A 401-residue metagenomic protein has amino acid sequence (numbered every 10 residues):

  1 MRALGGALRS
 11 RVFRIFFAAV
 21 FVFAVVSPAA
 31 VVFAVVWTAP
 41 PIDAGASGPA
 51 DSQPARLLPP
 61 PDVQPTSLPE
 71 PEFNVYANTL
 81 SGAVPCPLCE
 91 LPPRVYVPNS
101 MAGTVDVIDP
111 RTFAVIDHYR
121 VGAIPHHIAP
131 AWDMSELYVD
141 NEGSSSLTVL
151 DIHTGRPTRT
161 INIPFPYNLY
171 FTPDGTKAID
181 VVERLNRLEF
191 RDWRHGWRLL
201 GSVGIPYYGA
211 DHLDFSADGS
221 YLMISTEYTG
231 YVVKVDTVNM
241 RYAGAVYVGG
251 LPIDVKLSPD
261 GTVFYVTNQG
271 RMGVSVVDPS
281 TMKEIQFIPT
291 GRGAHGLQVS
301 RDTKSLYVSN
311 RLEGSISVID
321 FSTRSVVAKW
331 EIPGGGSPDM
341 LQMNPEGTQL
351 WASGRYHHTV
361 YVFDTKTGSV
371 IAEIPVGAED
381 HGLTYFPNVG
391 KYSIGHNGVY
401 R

Functional and structural regions predicted by a protein language model:
G6-F21: N-terminal Sec-pathway targeting helices
F16, V25-R401: Predominantly soluble domains enriched in secretory-pathway, periplasmic, or organellar proteins
